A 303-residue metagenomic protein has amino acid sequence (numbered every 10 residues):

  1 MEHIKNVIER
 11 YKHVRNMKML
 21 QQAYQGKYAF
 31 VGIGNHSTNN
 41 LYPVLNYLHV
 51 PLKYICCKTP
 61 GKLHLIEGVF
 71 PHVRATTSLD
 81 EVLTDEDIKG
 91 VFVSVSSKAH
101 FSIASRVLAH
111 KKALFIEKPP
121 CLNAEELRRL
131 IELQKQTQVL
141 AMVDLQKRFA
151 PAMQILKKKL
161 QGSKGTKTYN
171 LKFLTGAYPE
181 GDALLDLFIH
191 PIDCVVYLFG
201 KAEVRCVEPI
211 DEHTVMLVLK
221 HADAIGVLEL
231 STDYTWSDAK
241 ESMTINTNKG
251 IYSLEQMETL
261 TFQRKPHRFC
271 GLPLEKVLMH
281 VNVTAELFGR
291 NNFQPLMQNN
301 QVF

Functional and structural regions predicted by a protein language model:
M1-F70: N-terminal Rossmann-like dinucleotide-binding module
E2-I4, C270-F303: C-terminal helical cap and adjacent loop that interface with cofactors, partners, or active-site loops
E2-K12, D186-T261, N300-F303: Contiguous beta-strand/loop segments that form the cofactor/metal-binding neighborhood of enzyme cores
Y54, K89-G90, T168: Short, Asp-centered acidic motifs that coordinate Mg2+ and/or phosphate in catalytic or ligand-binding sites
F70-I131: Beta-loop-alpha module in the N-terminal Rossmann-like domain of NAD(P)-dependent dehydrogenases, especially those
K98, C121-G181: A contiguous active-site-proximal alpha/beta segment in oxidoreductase catalytic domains
I116-E117, A141-V143, L254: Hydrophobic residues in well-ordered beta-strands that form the structural core
